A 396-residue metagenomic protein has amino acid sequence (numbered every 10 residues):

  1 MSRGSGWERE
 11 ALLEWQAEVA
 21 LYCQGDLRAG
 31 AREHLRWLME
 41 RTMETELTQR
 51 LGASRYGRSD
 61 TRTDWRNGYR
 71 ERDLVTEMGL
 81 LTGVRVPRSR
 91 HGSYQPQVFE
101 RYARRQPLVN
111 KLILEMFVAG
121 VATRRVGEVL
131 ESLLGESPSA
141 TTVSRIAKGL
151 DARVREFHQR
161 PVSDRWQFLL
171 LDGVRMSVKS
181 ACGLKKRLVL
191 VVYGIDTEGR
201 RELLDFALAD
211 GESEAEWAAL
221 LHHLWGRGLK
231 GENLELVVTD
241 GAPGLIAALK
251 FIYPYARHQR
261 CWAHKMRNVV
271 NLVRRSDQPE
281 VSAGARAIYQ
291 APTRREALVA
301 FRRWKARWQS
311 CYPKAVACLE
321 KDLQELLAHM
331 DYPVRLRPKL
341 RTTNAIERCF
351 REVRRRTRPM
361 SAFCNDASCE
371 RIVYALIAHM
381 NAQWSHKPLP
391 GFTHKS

Functional and structural regions predicted by a protein language model:
M1-G4, A11-Q24, A31, L35-L38 (+3 more regions): Short, positively charged, Gly/Tyr-enriched micro-motifs that form contact patches at catalytic or ligand/partner
M1-G4, E8-V19, C23-D26, T45 (+2 more regions): Acidic/histidine-rich catalytic cores and adjacent linkers of DNA breakage/strand-transfer/modification proteins
L51-R85: N-terminal juxtadomain amphipathic helix that follows a signal peptide/anchor or precedes a small N-terminal auxiliary
G57-N67, P161-R175, D322: Glycine/charge-rich, flexible interdomain linkers and switch-proximal surface loops that mediate coupling
R85-R90, Q97-A103, E136-S137, T142-V238 (+3 more regions): RNase H-like nuclease fold core
Q95, V269-V299, R303: Metal-dependent DNA phosphodiester-chemistry modules and their immediately adjacent helices/loops in DNA-processing
L236-P243, A248-G284: Conserved beta-strand -> loop -> alpha-helix junction used to position metal-binding or nucleic-acid-contacting
